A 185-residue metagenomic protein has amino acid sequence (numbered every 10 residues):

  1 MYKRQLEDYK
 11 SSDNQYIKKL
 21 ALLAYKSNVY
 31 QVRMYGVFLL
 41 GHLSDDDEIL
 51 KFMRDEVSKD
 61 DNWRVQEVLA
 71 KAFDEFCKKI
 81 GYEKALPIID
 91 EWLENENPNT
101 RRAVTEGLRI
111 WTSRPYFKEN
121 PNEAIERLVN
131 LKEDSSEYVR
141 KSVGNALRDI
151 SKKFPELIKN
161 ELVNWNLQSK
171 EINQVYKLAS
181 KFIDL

Functional and structural regions predicted by a protein language model:
M1-L185: Alpha-helical scaffold domains
